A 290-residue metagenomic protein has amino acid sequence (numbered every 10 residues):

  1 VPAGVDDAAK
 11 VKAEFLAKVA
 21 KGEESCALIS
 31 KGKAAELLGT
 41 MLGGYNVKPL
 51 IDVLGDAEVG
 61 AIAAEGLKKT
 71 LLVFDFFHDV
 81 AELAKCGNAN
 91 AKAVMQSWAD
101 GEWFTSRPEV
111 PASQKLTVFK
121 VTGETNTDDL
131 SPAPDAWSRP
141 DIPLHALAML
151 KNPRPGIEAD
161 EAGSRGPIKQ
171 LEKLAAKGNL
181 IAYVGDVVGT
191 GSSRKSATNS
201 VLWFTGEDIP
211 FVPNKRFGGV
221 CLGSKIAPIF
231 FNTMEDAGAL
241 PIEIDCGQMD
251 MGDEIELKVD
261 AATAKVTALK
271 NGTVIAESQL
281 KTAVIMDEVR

Functional and structural regions predicted by a protein language model:
V1-D6, L28-G43, D52, A61-L72 (+1 more regions): Structural detector for internal amphipathic alpha-helices that build alpha-solenoid repeat scaffolds
P2-G22, M41-L54, V73-A84: Amphipathic alpha-helical scaffolding segments comprising HEAT/armadillo-like alpha-solenoid repeats
C26-A27, G55-V59, G87-N88: Short inter-helical turns and helix N-cap capping residues of alpha-solenoid HEAT/ARM repeat scaffolds
F74-F77, A133, F204-E207, A237 (+1 more regions): Change "in soluble alpha/beta enzymes" to "in soluble alpha/beta proteins
E82-L147, R290: N-terminal, positively charged, Ser/Thr/Ala/Gly-biased leader segments that form transit/presequence-like amphipathic
V118, I275-L280: Short, surface-exposed loop motifs enriched in S/T, G, D/E and P with embedded aromatic residues
W137-I275, A283: Feature captures the catalytic cores and cofactor-binding loops of soluble hydro-lyases/lyases that act on carboxylate
Q279-R290: Internal alpha/beta core interface subdomains
